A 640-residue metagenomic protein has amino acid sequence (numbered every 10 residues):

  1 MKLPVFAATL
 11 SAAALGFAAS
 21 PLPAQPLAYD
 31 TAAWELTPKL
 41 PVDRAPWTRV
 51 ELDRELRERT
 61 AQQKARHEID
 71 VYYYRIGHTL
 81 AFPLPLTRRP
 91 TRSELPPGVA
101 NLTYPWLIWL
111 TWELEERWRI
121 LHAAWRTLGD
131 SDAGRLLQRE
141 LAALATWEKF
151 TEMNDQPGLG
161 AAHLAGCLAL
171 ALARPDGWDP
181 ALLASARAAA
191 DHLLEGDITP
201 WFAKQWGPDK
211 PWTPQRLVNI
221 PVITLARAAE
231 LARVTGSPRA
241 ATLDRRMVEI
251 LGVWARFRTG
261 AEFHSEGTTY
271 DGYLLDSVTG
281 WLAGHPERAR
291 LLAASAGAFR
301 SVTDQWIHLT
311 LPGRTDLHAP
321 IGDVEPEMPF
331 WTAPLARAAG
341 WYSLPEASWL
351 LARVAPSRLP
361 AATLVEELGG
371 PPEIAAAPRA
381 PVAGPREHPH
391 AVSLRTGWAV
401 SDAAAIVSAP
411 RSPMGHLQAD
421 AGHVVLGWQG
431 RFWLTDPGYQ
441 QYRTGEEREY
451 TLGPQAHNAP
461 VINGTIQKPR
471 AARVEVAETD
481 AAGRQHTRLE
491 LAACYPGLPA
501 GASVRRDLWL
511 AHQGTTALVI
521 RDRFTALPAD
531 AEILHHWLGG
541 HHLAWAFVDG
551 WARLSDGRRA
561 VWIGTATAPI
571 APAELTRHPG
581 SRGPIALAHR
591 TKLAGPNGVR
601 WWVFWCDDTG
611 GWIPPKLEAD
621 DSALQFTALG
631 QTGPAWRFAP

Functional and structural regions predicted by a protein language model:
M1-P4: Positively charged n-region of N-terminal signal peptides that target proteins for export
A7-A18: Bacterial N-terminal signal peptides
L22-R233, T279, S581-G583, A594: Extracellular glycan-targeting catalytic surfaces
Y104-P105, N154, W201-R216, V234-D244 (+3 more regions): Active-site-adjacent structural elements in folded domains
L128, P175, T235, R239 (+2 more regions): Long alpha-helical scaffolds in large eukaryotic adaptor/regulatory proteins, encompassing alpha-solenoid repeat systems
L137, A161, A186, P221 (+4 more regions): Hydrophobic packing residues in well-ordered alpha-helices of helical domains and bundles
R139, A143-T146, H163, C167-L170 (+9 more regions): Alpha-helical scaffold segments in carbohydrate-active enzymes
E266, Y270-P640: Extended polysaccharide-engagement surfaces of secreted carbohydrate-active enzymes
